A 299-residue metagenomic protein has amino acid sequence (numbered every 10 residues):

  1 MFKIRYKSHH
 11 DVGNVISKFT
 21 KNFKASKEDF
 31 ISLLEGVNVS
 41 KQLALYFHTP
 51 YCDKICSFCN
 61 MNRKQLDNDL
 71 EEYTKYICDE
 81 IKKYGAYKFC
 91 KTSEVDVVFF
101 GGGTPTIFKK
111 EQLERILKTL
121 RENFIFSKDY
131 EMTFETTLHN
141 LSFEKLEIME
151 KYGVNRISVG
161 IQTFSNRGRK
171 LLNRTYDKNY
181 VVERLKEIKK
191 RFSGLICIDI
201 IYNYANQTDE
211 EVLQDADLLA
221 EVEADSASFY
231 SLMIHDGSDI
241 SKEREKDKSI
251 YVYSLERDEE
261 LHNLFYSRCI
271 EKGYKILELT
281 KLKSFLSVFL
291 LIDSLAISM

Functional and structural regions predicted by a protein language model:
M1-L43, K54, K91: Flexible, acidic/Gly-rich N-terminal and inter-domain linker regions that tether and position cofactor-handling modules
V39-K75: Canonical Radical SAM [4Fe-4S] cluster-binding loop centered on the CxxxCxxC motif and its immediate flanking residues
K41-L45, I55, D96, E223 (+2 more regions): A generic secondary-structure signal marking the coil-to-beta-strand transition
Y46-H48, S158, S226-S228, I276-E278: Structured core elements
D53, I234, K283-S284: Short, solvent-exposed loop/turn segments at secondary-structure junctions
N62-Y87, V95-S267: Conserved non-cysteine loop/helix-boundary elements of the Radical SAM core domain that shape
S241-M299: A C-terminal junction/extension of Radical SAM enzymes
